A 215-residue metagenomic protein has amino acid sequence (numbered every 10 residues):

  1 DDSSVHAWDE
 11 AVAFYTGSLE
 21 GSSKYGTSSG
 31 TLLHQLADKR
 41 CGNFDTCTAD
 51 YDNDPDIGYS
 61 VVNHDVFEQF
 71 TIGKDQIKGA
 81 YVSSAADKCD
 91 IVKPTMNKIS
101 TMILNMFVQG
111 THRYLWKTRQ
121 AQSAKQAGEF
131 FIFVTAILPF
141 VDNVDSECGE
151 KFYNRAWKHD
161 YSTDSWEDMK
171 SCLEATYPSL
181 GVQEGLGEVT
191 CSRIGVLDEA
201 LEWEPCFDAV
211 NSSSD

Functional and structural regions predicted by a protein language model:
D1-D215: Mature extracytoplasmic or organellar-lumen-exposed domains after removal of signal/transit peptides
